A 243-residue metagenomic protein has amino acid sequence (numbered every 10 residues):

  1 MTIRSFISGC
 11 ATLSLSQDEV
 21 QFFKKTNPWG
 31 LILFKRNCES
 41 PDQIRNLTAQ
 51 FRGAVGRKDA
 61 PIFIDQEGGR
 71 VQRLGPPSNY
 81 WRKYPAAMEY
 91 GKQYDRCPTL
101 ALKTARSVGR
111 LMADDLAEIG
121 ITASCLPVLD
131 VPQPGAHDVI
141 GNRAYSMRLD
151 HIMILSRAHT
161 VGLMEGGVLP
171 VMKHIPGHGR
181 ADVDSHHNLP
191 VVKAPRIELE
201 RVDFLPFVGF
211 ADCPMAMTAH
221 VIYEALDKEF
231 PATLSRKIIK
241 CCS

Functional and structural regions predicted by a protein language model:
M1-G30, C38: N-terminal basic, low-complexity leaders that serve as flexible interaction/assembly modules and, when applicable, as
S8, Q21-P28, Y84-D95, G120 (+1 more regions): Structural recognition of alpha->loop->beta junctions
S8-G9, L15, R36-G56, A60 (+2 more regions): Second-shell residues forming the walls of enzyme active-site clefts
A11-K24, T104-D115, E200-P206: Short, acidic/polar
S16-V20, C97-A101, H137, R148-L149 (+2 more regions): Short, structured coil/loop segments at alpha-helix boundaries
N27-H151, R180-V192, V221-K228: Enzymes and membrane/adaptor proteins characterized by extended Gly/Ser/Thr/Asp/Glu-rich, aromatic-dotted
